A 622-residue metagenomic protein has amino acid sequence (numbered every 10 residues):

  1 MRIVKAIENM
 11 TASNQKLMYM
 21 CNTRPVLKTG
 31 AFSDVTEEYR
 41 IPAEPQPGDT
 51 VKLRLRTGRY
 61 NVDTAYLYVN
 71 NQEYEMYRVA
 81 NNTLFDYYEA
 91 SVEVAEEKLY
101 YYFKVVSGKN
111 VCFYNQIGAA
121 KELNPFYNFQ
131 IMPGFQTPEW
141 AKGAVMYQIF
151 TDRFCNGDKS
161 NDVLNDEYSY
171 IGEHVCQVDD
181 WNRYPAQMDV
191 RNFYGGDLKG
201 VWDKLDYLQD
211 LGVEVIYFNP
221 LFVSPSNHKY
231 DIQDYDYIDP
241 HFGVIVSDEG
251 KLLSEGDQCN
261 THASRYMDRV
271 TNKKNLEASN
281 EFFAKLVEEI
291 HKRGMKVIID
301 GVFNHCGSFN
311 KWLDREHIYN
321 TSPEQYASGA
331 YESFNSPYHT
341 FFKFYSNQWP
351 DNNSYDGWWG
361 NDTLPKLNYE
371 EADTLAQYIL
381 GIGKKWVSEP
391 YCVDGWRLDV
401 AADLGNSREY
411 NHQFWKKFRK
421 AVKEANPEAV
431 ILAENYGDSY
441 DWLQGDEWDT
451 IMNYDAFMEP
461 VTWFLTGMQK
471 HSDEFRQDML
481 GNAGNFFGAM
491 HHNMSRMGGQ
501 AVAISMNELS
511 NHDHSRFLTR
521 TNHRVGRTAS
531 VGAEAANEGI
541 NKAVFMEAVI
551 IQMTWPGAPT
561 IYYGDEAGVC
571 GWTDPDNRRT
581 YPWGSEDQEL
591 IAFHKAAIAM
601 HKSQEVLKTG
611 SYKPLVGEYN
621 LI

Functional and structural regions predicted by a protein language model:
M1-G143, Y147-Q148: Glycan-association/targeting regions that enable binding to alpha-glucans and other polysaccharides
L55, I149, L208, F218 (+10 more regions): Conserved, mostly hydrophobic/aromatic
T57-R59, A80, V92-V94, F150-F154 (+9 more regions): Short, flexible loop/turn elements at secondary-structure junctions
E139, F309, L313, G383 (+4 more regions): Conserved alpha/beta catalytic core and glycan-binding cleft of carbohydrate-active enzymes
V145-Y147, I216-F218, V297-I299, W396 (+4 more regions): Hydrophobic faces of well-ordered beta-strands that scaffold small-molecule active sites in alpha/beta enzyme cores
T151-E214, P220-P390, F418, E424 (+2 more regions): Substrate-binding/active-site clefts of carbohydrate-active enzymes
T151-R153, I216-H228, D300-N310, D399-L404 (+5 more regions): Short, solvent-exposed turn/loop segments enriched in Gly/Ser/Thr/Pro and often Arg
F486-H492, I561-Y563, A567-I622: Glycan-recognition and catalytic regions of carbohydrate-active enzymes
